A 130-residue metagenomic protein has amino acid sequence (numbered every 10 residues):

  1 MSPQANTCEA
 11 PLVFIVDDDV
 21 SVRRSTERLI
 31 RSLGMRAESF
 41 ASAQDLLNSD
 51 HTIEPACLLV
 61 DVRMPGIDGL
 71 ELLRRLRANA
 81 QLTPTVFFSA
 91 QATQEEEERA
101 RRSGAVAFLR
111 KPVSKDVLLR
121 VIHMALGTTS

Functional and structural regions predicted by a protein language model:
M1-F14, V20-E27, D116-S130: Non-catalytic signal-transmission and effector/linker regions of two-component phosphorelay proteins
S39-C57: Acidic, metal-coordinating helix/loop segments flanking the phosphotransfer/catalytic sites of two-component signaling
V60-D61: Active-site T/S-Asp motif of two-component receiver
M64: Receiver (REC) domain active-site loop signature in two-component systems and cognate sites in sensor histidine kinases
K111: A Lys-centered signature of the CheY-like receiver
